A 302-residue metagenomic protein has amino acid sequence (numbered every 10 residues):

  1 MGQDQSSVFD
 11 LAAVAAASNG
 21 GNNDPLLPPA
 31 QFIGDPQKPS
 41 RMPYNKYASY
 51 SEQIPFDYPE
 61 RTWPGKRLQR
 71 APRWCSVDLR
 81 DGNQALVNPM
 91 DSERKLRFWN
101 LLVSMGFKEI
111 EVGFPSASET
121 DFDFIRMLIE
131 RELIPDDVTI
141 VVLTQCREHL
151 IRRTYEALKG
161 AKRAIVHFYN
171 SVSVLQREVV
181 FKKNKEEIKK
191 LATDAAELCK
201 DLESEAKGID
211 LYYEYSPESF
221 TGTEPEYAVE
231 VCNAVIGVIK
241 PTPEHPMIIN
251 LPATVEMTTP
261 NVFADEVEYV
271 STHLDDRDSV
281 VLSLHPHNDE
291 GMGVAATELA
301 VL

Functional and structural regions predicted by a protein language model:
G2-E148: N-terminal capping/small domains of soluble enzymes
S7, D289-G291: Alpha-helical and His/Cys-centered functional microenvironments
Y44-Y47, W74, A85-E109, I125-P135 (+3 more regions): Alpha/beta enzyme core
P286: Anaerobic metallocofactor- and corrinoid-dependent redox/one-carbon enzyme cores, especially those from methanogenesis
